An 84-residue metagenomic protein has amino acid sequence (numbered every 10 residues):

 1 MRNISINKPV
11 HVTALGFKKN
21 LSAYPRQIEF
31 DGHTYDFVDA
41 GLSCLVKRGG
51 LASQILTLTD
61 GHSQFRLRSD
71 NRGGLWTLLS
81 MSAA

Functional and structural regions predicted by a protein language model:
M1-A84: Cysteine-centric segments in proteins
